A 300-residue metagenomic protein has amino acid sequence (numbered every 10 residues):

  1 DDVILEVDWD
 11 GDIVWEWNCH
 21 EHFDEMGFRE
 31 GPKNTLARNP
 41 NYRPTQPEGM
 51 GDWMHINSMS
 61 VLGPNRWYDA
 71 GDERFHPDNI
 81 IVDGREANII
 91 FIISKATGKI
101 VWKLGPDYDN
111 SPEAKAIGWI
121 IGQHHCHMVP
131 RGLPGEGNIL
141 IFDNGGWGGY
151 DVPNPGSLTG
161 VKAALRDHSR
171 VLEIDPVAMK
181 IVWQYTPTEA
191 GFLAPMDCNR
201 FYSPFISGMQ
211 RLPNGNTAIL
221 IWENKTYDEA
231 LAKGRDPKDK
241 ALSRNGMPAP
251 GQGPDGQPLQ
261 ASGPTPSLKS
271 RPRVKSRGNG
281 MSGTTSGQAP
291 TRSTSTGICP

Functional and structural regions predicted by a protein language model:
D1-P300: Histidine-/acidic-rich catalytic cores in large beta-rich domains
